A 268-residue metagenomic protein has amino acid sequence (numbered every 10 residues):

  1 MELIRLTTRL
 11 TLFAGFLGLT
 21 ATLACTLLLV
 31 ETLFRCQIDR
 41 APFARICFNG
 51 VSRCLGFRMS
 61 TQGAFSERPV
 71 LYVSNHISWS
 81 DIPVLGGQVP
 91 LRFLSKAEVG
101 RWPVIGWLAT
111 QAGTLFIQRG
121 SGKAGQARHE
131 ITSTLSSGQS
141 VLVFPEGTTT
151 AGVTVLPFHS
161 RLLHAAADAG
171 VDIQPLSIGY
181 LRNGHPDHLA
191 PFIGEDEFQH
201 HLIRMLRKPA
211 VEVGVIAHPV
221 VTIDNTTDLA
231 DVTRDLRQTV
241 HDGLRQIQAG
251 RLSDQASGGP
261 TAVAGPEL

Functional and structural regions predicted by a protein language model:
M1-S60, W107-Q111: A transmembrane-helix-recognition feature enriched in membrane-embedded lipid enzymes and envelope glyco-/phospholipid
L23-I38, S52-C54, E67-S121: Catalytic core of membrane glycerolipid acyltransferases/transacylases, capturing the structured, soluble-facing
P69-L71, G138-F144, D172, G214: Residue-level preference for the first positions of well-ordered beta-strands
V104-G106, V153-T227, R234-D235, G250-S257: A cross-family acyltransferase "interaction/gating" segment
T114-L135, S140: A membrane-cytosol interface segment of integral membrane proteins
F116-Q118, H218-I223, Q238-H241: Polar-ligand-bearing catalytic/cofactor-coordination segments of membrane-embedded or membrane-tethered inner-membrane
I131-T132, G138-V141, P145-L163: Soluble extracytoplasmic domains of inner/organellar membrane proteins
D235, D242-L268: Cytosolic-facing loops and C-terminal tails of multi-pass membrane proteins
